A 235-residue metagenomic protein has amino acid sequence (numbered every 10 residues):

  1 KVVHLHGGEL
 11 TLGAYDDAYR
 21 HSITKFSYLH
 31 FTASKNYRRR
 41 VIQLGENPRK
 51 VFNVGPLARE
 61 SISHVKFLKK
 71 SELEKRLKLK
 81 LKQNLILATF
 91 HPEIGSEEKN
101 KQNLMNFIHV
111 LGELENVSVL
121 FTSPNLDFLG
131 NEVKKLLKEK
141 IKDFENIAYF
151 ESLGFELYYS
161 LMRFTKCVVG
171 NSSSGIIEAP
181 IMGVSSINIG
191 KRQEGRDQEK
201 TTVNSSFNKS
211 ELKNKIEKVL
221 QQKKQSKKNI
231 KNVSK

Functional and structural regions predicted by a protein language model:
K1, L5, H30, G154-Q198: A donor-sugar binding/catalytic signature common to diverse glycosyltransferases and related nucleotide-sugar
G7-L10, K35, P124-N125, K191-R192: Short, ordered loop/turn segments at secondary-structure junctions
E9-A14, R38-R39, R59-E60, I176-E178 (+1 more regions): Short gly/pro/ser/thr-enriched loop/turn and capping motifs at secondary-structure boundaries
T11-Y28: A conserved, positively charged/aromatic
F26-N100: A nucleotide-sugar donor-handling region in carbohydrate enzymes
T32, F52-V54, Y149-E151, V203-N208: Short acidic-hydrophobic, aromatic-tinged amphipathic segments that line or gate anion-handling sites
N36, V203-K235: Leloir-type glycosyltransferase catalytic cores
L68-F164: Donor-nucleotide binding loops and adjacent catalytic segments primarily of GT-B fold Leloir glycosyltransferases
